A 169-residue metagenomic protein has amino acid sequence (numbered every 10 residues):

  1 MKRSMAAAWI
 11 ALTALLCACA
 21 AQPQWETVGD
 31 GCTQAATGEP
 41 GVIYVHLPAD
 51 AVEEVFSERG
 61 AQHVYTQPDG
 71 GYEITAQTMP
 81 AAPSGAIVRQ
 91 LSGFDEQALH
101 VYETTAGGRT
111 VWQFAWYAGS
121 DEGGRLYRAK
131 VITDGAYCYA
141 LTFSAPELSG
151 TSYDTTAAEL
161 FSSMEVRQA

Functional and structural regions predicted by a protein language model:
K2-Q62, D69, G135-Y137, S144-A169: N-terminal targeting sequences that direct proteins away from the cytosol to non-cytosolic compartments
D50-V52, T78-P83, V131-D134: A short, sequence-level motif marking secondary-structure junctions
Q62-A86: A short acidic-to-branched-hydrophobic micro-motif
E73, W112, A140: Surface-exposed aromatic
I74-M79, Y117, F143-T151: Second-shell loop/turn segments in exported
T75, G85-V88, G150-T155: A short, polar/proline- and glycine-enriched secondary-structure boundary/capping micro-motif
I87-F94, S163: Residues that form generic nucleotide/phosphate-binding pockets
L91-A136: Signature of long, low-cysteine stretches enriched in small and polar/charged residues
